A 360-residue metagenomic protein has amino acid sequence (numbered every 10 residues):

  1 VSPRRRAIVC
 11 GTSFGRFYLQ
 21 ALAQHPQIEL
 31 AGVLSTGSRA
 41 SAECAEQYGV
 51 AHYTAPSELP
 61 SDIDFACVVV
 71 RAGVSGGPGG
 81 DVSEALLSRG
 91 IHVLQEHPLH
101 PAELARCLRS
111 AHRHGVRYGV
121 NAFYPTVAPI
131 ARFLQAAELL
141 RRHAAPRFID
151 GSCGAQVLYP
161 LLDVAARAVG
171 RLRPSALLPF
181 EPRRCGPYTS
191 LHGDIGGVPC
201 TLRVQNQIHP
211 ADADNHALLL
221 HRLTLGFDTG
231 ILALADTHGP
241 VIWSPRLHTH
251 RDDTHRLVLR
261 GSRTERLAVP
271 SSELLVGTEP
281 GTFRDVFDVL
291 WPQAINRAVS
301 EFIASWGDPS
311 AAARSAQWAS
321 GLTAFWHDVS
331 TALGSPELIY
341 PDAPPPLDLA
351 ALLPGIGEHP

Functional and structural regions predicted by a protein language model:
V1-Y48: N-terminal Rossmann-like dinucleotide-binding module
T12, A40, H52, C67-R89 (+3 more regions): Feature detects long, helix-prone N-terminal segments enriched in hydrophobes
L30, H52, V93, R117-Y118: Hydrophobic beta-strand scaffold residues
A45, F65-V70, V286-P360: C-terminal helix-rich "cap/oligomerization" subdomain common to oxidoreductases
Y48-S110: Beta-loop-alpha module in the N-terminal Rossmann-like domain of NAD(P)-dependent dehydrogenases, especially those
L99-V164: A contiguous active-site-proximal alpha/beta segment in oxidoreductase catalytic domains
P146-T229, A233-P240, L347-L353: Rossmann-like dinucleotide-binding domain that binds NAD(P)(H)
L232-R314, I339, P360: C-terminal glycine/acidic-rich active-site capping loop/insertion
